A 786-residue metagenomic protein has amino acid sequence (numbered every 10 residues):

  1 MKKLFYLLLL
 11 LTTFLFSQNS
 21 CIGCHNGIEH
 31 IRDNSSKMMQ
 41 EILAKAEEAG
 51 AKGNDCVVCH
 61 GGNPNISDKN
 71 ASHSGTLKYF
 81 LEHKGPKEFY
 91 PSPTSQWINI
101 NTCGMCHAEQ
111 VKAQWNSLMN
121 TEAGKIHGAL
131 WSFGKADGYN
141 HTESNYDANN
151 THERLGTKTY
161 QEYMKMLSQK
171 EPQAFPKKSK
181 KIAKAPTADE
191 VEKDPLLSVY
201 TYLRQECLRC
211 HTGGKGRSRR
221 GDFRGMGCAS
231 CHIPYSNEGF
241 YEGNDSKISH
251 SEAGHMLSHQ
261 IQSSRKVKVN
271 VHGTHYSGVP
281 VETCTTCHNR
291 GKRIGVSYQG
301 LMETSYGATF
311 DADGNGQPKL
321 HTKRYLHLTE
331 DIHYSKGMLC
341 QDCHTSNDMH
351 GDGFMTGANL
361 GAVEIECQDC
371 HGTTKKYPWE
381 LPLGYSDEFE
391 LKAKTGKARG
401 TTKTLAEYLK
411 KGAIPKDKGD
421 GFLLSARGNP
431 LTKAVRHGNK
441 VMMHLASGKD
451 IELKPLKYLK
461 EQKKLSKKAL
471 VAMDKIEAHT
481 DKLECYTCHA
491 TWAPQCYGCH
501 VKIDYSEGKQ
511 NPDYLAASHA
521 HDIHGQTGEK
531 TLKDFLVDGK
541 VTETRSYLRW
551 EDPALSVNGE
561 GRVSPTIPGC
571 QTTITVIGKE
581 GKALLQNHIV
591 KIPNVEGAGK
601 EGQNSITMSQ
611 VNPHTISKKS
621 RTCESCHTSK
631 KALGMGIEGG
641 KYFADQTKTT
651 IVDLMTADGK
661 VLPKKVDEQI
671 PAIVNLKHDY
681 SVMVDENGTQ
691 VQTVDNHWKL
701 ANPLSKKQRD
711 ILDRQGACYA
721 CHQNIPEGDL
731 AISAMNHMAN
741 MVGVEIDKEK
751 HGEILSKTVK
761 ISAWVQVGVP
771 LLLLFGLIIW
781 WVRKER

Functional and structural regions predicted by a protein language model:
M1-L4, T159, E190, K784-R786: Positively charged n-region of N-terminal signal peptides that target proteins for export
L4-T13: Sec-dependent N-terminal signal peptides
S17-S35, K52, W115: Mature N-terminal segment immediately following signal peptide/propeptide cleavage in secreted/periplasmic
H30-N65: N-terminal, post-signal-peptide region of Sec/Tat-exported proteins
T76, F89-E364, D369-K482, H521-E727 (+3 more regions): Extended surface/linker regions that mediate inter-domain or inter-protein docking in multi-component redox
G372, E484-G539: Long, well-ordered mid-to-C-terminal structural blocks that present hydrophobic/aromatic surfaces
S733-V765: Short, aromatic-rich amphipathic segments at membrane interfaces that lie adjacent to a transmembrane helix or signal
L771-E785: Alpha-helical transmembrane segments
